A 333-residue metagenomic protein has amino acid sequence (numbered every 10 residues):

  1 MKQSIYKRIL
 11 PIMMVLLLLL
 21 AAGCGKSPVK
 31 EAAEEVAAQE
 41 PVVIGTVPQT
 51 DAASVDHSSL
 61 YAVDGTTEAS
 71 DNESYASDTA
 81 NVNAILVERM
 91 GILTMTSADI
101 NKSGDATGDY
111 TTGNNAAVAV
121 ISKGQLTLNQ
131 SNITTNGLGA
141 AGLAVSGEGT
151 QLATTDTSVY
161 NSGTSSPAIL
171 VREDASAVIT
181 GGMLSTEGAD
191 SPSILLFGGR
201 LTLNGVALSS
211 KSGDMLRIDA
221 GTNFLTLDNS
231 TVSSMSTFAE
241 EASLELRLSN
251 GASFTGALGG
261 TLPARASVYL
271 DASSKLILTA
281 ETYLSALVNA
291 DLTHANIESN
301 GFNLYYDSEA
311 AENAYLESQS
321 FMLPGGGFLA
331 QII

Functional and structural regions predicted by a protein language model:
K2-I12: Bacterial N-terminal signal peptides that target proteins for export
L20-G23: C-terminal motif of bacterial Sec signal peptides marking the signal peptidase cleavage site
K26-E34: Bacterial Sec signal peptide processing site at the extreme N-terminus
V36-A106, F321-I333: N-terminal segments that cap or nucleate solenoid repeat domains
D51, G65-S70, E88-S158, S162 (+1 more regions): Post-signal-peptide, soluble extracytosolic/periplasmic N-terminal scaffold domains of envelope/secretory systems
D51-S59, T79-L86, T107-A119, G137-V145 (+7 more regions): Extracellular beta-strand/beta-solenoid scaffold signature
T67-E73, I92-S97, Q125-Q130, G149-D156 (+9 more regions): All-beta strand scaffolds that present successive hydrophobic residues in beta-strands
L143, I169-R172, D190-G198, D214-G221 (+5 more regions): Sequence/structural signature of small/polar-enriched beta-strand/turn repeats that build beta-strand-rich repeat
